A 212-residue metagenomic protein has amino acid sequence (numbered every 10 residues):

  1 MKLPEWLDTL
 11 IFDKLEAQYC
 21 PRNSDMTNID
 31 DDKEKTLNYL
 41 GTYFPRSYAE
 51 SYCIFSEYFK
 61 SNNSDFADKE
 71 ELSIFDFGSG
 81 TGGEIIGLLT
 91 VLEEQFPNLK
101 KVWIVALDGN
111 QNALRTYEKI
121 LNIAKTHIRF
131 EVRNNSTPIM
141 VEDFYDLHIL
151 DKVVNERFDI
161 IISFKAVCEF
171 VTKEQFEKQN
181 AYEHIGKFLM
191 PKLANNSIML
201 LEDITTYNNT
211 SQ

Functional and structural regions predicted by a protein language model:
M1-N23: N-terminal auxiliary segments of SAM/dcSAM-dependent transferases
T27-S64: Class I SAM-dependent methyltransferase Rossmann-like catalytic core, especially the SAM/SAH-binding loop
E70-G80: Conserved class I S-adenosyl-L-methionine
T81-N98: Conserved SAM-binding loop of SAM-dependent methyltransferases across substrates and taxa, primarily the Class I
T116-V153: S-adenosyl-L-methionine
F158-Q179: A short SAM/SAH-binding and catalytic strip from SAM-dependent methyltransferases
K178-N195: A short glycine-rich, Lys/Arg-flanked "PGG" loop and its adjoining helix->strand segment in the class I
N195-D203: Conserved beta-strand signature within the Rossmann-like core of class I S-adenosyl-L-methionine
